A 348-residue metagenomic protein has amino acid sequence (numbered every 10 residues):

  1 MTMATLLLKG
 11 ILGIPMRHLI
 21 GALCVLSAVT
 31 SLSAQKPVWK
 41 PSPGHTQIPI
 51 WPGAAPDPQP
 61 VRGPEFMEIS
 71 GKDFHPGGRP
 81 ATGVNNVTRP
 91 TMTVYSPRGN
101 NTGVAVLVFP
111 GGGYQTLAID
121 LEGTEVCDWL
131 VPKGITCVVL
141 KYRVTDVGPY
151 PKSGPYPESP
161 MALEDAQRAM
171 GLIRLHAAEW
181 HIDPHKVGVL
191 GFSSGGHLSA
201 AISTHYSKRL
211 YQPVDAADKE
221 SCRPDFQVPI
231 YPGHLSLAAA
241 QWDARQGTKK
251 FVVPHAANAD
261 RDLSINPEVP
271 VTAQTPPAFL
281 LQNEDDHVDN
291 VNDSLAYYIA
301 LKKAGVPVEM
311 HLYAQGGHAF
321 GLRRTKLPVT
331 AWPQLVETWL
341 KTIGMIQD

Functional and structural regions predicted by a protein language model:
K36-G99: N-terminal cap/lid segment of alpha/beta-hydrolase-fold proteins
E68-R79, P213-E220, P224-P270, P276: Mobile cap/lid helix-loop segments that gate and shape the active-site cleft of serine hydrolases
G103-G111: Short beta-strand element of the alpha/beta-hydrolase
A118-I119, G123-V126, L140-P184, K326-T330: Catalytic nucleophile-loop/oxyanion-hole region of alpha/beta-hydrolase and closely related hydrolase-like folds
E164, R168-D243, D262: Primarily recognizes the serine-hydrolase "nucleophile elbow" in alpha/beta-hydrolase and SGNH/GDSL folds
L280-Q282: Short beta-strand/loop motif that positions the catalytic acidic residue of the alpha/beta-hydrolase fold
H287-D293: Conserved alpha/beta-hydrolase "acid-adjacent" motif
K302-A319: Catalytic histidine neighborhood in serine/cysteine hydrolases with alpha/beta-hydrolase-type architecture
